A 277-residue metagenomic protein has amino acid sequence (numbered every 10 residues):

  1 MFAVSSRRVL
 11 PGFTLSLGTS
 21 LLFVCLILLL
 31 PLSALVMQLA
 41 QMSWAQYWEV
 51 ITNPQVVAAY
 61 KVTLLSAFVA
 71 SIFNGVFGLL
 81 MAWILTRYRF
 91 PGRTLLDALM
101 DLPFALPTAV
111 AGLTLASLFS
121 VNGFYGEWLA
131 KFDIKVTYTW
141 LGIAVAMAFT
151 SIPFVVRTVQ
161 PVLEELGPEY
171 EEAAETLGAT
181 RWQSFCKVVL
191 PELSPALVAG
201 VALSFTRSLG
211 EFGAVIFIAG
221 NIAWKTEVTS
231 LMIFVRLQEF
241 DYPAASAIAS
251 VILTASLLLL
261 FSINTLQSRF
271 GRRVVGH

Functional and structural regions predicted by a protein language model:
M1-R7, W48: Membrane-topology segments of multi-pass transport proteins
R8-S43, T52-E164, V188-G213, F217 (+2 more regions): Membrane-water interface segments at the C-terminal ends of transmembrane alpha-helices in multi-pass inner-membrane
A45-T52, A223-L237: Short hydrophobic, aromatic-rich alpha-helical segments embedded in or entering the lipid bilayer of multi-pass
T158-E172, T180-R181: Membrane-helix/interface signature in polytopic inner-membrane proteins
A173-A174, A245: Key positions in alpha-helical "signaling/recognition" and NTPase switch elements
L177-G178, P191: Glycine/proline-centered hinge or cleavage motifs at structural transition points of membrane proteins
S184-F185: Conserved acidic donor-binding loop of glycosyltransferase catalytic domains
Q267-H277: Short cytosolic juxtamembrane segments of multi-pass membrane proteins
